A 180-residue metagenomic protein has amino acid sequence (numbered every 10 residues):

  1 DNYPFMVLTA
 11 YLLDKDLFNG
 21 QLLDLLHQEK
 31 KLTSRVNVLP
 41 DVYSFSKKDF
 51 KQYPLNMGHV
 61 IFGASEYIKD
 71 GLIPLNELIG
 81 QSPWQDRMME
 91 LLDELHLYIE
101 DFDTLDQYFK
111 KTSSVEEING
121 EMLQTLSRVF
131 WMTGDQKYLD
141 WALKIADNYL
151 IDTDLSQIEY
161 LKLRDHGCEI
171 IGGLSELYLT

Functional and structural regions predicted by a protein language model:
D1-T180: Glycan-recognition and catalytic cores of secretory/periplasmic carbohydrate-active enzymes
